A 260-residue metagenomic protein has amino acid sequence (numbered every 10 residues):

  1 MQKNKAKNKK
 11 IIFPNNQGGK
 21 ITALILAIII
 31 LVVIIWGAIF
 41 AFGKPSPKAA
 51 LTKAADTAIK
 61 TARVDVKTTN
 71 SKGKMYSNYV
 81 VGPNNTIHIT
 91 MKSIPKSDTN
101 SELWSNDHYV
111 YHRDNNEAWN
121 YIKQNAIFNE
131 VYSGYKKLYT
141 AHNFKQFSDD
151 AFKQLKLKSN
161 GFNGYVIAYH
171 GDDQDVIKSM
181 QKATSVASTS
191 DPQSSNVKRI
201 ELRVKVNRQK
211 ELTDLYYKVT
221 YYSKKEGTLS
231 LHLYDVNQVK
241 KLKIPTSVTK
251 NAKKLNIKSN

Functional and structural regions predicted by a protein language model:
Q2-N84, L242, T246-N260: N-terminal leader/targeting segments and the immediate start of mature chains
D56-R63, N78-I89, L103-V110, N160-F162 (+2 more regions): Short, solvent-exposed coil/turn segments at beta-strand boundaries
S71, K92-S97, E117, Y217-K225 (+1 more regions): Short, solvent-exposed aromatic-acidic interface loops
K72, P95-S97, S148-A151, S195-R199 (+1 more regions): Short solvent-exposed loop/turn micro-motifs enriched in small/polar/acidic residues
G73-N78, D98-L103, I200-L202, L229-L231: A structural detector for short beta-strand units
V81-Y139: An acidic-aromatic
N115-K182: Flexible, processing/modification-adjacent segments and terminal tails in exported/periplasmic/extracellular proteins
Y165, Y169-V248: Gly/Pro-enriched, hydrophobic low-complexity segments that function as extracytoplasmic propeptides/linkers
